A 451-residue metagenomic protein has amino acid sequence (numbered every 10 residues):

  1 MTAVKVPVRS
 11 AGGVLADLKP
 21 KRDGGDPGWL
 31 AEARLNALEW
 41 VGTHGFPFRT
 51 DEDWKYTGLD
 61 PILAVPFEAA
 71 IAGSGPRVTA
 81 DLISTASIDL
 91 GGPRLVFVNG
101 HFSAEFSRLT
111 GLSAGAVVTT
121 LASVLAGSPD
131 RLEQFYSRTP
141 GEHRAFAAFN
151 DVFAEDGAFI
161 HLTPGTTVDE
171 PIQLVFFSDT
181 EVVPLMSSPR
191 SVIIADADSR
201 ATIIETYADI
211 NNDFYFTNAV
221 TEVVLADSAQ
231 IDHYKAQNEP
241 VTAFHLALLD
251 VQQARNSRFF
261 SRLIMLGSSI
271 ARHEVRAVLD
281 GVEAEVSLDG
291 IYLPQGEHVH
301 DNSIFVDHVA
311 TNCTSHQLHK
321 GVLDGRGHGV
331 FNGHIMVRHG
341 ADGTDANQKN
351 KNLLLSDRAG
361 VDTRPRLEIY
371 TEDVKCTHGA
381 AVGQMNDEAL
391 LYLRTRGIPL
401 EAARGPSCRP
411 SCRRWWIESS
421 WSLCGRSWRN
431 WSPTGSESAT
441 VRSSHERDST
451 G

Functional and structural regions predicted by a protein language model:
T2-A148, L318: N-terminal amphipathic, basic helical "cap/leader" segment at the start of enzyme domains
K5, E105, V117, L121-I398 (+1 more regions): Conserved beta-strand/loop scaffold segments within soluble protein domains that form the structured core and edges
